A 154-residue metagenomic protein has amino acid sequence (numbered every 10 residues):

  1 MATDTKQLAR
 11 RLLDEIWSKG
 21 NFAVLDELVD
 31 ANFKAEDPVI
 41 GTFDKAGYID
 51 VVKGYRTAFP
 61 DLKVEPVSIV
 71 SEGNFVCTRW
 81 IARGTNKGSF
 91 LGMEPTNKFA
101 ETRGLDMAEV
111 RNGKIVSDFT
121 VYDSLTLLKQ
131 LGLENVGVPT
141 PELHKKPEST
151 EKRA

Functional and structural regions predicted by a protein language model:
M1-A154: C-terminal and inter-domain tail/linker signature
